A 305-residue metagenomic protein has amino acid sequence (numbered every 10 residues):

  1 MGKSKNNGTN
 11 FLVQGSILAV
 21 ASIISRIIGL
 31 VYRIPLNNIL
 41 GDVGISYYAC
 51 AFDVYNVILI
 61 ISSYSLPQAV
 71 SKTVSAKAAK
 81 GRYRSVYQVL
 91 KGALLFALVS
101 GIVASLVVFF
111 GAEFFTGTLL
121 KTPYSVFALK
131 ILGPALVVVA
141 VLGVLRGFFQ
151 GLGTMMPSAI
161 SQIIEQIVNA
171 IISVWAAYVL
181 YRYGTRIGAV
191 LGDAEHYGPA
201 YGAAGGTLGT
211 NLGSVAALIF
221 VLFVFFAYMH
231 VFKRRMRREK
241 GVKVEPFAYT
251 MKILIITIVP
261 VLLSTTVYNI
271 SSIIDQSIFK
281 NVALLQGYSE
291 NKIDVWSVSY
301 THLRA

Functional and structural regions predicted by a protein language model:
M1-I28, R84, Q88, V242-T265: N-terminal membrane topogenesis motif
N10-Q68, S105, V259-I278: Signature of the first transmembrane helix
R26, D53, L136, Q166-I167 (+1 more regions): Residue-level recognition of pore/gate-forming positions within transmembrane alpha-helices of multi-pass
I61-L95, G151-M156: Transmembrane-helix boundary and interhelical linker motifs in polytopic inner-membrane proteins
V103-V126: Short membrane-interface helical motifs at transmembrane helix boundaries in multi-pass membrane transporters
V139-Q162: Membrane-interface junctions at transmembrane-helix termini in multi-pass inner-membrane proteins
S161-W175, Y183-H230: Hydrophobic alpha-helical transmembrane segments
T301-A305: Conserved small/polar residues in nucleotide/adenosyl-binding loops
